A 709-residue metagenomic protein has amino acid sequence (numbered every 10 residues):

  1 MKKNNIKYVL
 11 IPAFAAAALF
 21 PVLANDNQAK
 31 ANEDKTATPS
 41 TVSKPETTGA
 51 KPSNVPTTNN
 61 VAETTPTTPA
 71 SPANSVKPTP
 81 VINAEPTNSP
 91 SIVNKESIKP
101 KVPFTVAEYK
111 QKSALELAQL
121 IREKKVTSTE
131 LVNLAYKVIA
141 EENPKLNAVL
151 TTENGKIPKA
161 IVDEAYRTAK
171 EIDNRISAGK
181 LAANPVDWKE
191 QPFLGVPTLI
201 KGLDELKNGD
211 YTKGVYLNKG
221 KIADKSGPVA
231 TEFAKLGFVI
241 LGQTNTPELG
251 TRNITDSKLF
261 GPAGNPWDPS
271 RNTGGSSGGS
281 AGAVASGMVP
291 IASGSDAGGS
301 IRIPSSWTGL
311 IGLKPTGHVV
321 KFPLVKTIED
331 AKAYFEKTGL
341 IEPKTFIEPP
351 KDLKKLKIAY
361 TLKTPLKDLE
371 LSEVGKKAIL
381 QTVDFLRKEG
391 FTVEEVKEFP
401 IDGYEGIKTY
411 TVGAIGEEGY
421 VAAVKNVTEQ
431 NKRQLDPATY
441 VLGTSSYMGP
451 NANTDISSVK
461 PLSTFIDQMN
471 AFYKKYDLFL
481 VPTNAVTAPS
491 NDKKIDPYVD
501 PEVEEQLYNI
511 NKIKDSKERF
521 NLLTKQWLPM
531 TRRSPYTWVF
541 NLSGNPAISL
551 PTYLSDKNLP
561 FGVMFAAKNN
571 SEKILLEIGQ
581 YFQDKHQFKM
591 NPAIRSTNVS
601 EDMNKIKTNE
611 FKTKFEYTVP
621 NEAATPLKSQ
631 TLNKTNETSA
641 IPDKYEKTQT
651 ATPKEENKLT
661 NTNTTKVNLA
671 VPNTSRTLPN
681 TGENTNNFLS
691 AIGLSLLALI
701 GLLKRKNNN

Functional and structural regions predicted by a protein language model:
K3, D26-S97, N591-P592, T597-L689 (+1 more regions): Intrinsically disordered, low-complexity repeat and linker tracts
K7-A15, A691-I692: Sec-dependent N-terminal signal peptides
A18-N27: C-terminal segment of classical bacterial N-terminal signal peptides
V76-W188, K337-S534, L542, D584-F615: Amidase signature
K101, T105-I291: Gly/Ser-rich catalytic/binding loops embedded in alpha/beta enzyme cores
I240-L241, P290-G294, F479-V481, I548-S549: Paired acidic/hydrophobic, glycine-rich loop segments that form the ligand-binding mouth/hinge of periplasmic-binding
G282-A359, N569: Fold-level recognition of mixed alpha/beta catalytic cores in primary-metabolism enzymes, strongest
L699-N709: C-terminal membrane-anchoring or membrane-association module
